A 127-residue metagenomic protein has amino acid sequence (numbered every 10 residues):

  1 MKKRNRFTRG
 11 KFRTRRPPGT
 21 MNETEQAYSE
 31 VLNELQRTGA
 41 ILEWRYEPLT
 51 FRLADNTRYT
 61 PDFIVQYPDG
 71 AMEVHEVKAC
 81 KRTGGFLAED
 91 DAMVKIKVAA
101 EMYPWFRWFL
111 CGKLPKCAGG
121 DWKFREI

Functional and structural regions predicted by a protein language model:
M1-I127: Electrostatic, structured charged patches in enzyme active sites and in nucleic-acid/phosphate-binding
